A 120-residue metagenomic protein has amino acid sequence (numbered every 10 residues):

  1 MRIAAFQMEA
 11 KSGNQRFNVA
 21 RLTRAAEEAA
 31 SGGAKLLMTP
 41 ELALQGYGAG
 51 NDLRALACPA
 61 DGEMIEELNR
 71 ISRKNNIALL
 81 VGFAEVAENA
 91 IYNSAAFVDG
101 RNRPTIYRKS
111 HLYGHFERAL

Functional and structural regions predicted by a protein language model:
M1-K11, S94, I106-K109: Active-site-proximal beta-strand elements of phosphoester/diester hydrolases
I3, N18, A26-L56, S72 (+1 more regions): Active-site beta-strand/loop signature of hydrolases that rely on acidic residues for catalysis
E9, A43, A84-E85, L112: Catalytic metal-binding/acid-base residues of hydrolase active sites
G13, F17, R21, A55-E63 (+1 more regions): Alpha-helix N-cap and loop-to-helix initiation/capping positions
L22-A25, L68: Aromatic/hydrophobic pocket-lining residues that form π-stacking "cages" and hydrophobic walls in ligand
A60, R70, V86-L120: Active-site catalytic loop in hydrolytic enzyme cores
D61-A87: A short, hydrophobic beta-strand-centered structural micro-motif
